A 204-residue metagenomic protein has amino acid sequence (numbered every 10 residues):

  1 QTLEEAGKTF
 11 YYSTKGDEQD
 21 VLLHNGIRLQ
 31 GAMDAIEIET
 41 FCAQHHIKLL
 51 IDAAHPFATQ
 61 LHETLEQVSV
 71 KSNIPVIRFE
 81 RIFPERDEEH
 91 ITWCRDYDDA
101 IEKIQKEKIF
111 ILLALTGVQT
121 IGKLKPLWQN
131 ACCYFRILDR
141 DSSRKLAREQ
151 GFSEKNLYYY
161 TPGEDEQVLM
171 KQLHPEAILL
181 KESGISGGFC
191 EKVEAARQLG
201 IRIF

Functional and structural regions predicted by a protein language model:
Y11-A32, E88-E89, R144-Q150: N-terminal beta-loop-helix "entrance" segment that forms/cooperates in small-molecule cofactor or anionic ligand
Y12-D20, F79-P84, V118-T120, L138-S142: Short, polar loop motifs at secondary-structure junctions
G26-H45, L157-D165: Glycine-rich, highly charged phosphate/nucleotide-binding loops
E39-A100: Glycine/small-residue-rich loop that forms an oxyanion/phosphate-binding "nest" at active or ligand-binding sites
H46-L49, I111, E176-A177: Structural motif
N73-C133: Hydrophobic, well-structured mid-protein blocks that either form specific transmembrane helices
A114-Y158: Anionic-ligand binding region
R148-L199, F204: A C-terminal functional module that forms or caps the active site or interfaces directly with catalytic machinery
